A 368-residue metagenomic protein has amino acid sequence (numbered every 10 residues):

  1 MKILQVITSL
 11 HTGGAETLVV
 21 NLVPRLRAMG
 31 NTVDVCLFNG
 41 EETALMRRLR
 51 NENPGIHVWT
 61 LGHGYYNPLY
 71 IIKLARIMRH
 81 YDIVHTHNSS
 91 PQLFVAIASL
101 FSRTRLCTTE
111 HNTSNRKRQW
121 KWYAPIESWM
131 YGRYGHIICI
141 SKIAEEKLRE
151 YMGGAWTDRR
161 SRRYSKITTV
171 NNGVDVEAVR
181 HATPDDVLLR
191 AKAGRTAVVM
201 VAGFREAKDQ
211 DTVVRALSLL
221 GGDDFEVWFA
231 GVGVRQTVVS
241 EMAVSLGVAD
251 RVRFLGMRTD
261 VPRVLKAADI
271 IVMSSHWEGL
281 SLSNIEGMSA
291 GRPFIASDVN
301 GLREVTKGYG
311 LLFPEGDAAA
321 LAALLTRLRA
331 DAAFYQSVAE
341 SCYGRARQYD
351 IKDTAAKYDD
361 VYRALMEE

Functional and structural regions predicted by a protein language model:
K2-Y66, R149, W156-R163, G233-R235: N-terminal strand-loop element at the rim of the active site of nucleotide-sugar-dependent glycosyltransferases
G13-P24, T196-L219, V234-S240, A319: A conserved mid-protein helix/loop that constitutes part of the nucleotide-sugar donor-binding site
Y65, L69, R149-E150, Y164-R190: Acidic anion/phosphate-binding donor-loop and adjacent secondary structure in glycosyltransferase catalytic cores
M78, E110-G135, E146, G154 (+1 more regions): A conserved, positively charged/aromatic
T86-F94, E110: Short His-centered aromatic/hydrophobic patch
Y134-K166, V174, A178: A short, active-site helix/loop in glycosyltransferases that binds the activated sugar's phosphate group
M257, H276: Aromatic "clamp/platform" in nucleotide-sugar-dependent glycosyltransferases that forms part of the donor/acceptor
A296, L311-A318, R327-A332: Conserved acidic donor-binding segment of nucleotide-sugar-dependent glycosyltransferases
